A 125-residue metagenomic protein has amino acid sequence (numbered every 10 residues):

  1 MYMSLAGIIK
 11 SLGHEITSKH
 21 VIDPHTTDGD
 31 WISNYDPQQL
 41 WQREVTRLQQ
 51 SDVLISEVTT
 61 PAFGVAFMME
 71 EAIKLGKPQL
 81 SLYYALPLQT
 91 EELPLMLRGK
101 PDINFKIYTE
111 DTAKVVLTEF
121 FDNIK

Functional and structural regions predicted by a protein language model:
M1-K125: Conserved catalytic or regulatory cores that recognize and/or transform ribose-phosphate-containing ligands
